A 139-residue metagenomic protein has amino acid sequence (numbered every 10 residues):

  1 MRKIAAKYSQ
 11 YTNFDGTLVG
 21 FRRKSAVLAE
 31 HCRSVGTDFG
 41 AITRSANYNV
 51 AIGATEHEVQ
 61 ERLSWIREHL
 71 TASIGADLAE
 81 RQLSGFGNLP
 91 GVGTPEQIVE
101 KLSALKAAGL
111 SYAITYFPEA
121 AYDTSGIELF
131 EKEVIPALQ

Functional and structural regions predicted by a protein language model:
M1-Q139: Active-site-adjacent structural elements that line small-molecule/cofactor binding pockets in enzymes
